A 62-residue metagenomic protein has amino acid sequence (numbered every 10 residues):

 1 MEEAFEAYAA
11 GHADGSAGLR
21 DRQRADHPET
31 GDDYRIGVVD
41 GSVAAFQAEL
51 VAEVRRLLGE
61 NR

Functional and structural regions predicted by a protein language model:
M1-R62: Intrinsic-disorder/low-complexity detector
